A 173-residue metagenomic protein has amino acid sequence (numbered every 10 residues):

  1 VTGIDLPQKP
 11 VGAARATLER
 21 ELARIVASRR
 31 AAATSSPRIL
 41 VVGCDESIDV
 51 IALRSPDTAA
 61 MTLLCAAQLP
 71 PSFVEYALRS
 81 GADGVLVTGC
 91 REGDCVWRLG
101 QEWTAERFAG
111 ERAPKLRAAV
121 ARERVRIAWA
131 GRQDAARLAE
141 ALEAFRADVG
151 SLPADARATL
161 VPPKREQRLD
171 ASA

Functional and structural regions predicted by a protein language model:
V1-A14: Iron-sulfur cluster-binding cysteine motifs and their immediate structural context in ferredoxin-like electron-transfer
V1-T2, V41, Q133: Cysteine-centered iron-sulfur cluster-binding motifs in ferredoxin-type domains/subunits of redox enzymes
Q8-P10, D45, G131: A broadly conserved detector of short glycine/acidic/proline-rich loop/turn motifs that flank catalytic sites and bind
V11-A13, T34, A171: Intrinsically disordered, low-complexity segments enriched in Ser/Pro/Gly/Ala and basic residues
R15-V26: A contiguous, basic/glycine-rich beta-loop/short-helix subdomain that forms a polymer-engagement track
I25, R29, Q101-T104, A109-S172: Fe-S ferredoxin-like electron-transfer domains and their immediately adjacent linker/connector regions across
R30-A67: Mobile, glycine- and charge-enriched loop segments and immediately flanking short secondary-structure elements within
S55, M61-L138: Cofactor-cradling patches in redox/metallo enzymes
